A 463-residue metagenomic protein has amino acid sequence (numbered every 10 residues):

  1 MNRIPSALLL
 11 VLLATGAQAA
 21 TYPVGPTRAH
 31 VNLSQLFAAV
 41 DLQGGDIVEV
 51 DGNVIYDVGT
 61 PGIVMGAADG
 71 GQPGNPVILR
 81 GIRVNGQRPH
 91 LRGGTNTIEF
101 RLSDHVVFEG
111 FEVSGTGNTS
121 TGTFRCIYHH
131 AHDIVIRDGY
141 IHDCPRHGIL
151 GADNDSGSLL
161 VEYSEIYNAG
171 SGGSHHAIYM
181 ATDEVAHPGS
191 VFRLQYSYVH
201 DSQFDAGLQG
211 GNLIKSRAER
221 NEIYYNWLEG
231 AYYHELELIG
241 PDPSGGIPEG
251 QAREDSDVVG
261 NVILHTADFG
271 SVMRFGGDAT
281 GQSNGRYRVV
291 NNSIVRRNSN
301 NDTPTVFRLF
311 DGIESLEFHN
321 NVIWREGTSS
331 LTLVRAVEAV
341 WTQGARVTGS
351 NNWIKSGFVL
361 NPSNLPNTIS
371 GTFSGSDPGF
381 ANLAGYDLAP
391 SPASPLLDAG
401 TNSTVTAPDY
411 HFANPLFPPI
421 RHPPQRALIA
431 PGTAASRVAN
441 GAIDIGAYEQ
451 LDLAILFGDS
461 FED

Functional and structural regions predicted by a protein language model:
N2-L10: Sec-dependent signal peptide recognition, specifically the positively charged N-region followed immediately by
A14-G16: N-terminal signal peptide c-region/cleavage motif recognized by signal peptidases
A19-D51, S394, D444: Acidic Gly/Asp/Thr-rich repetitive segments characteristic of extracellular carbohydrate-active and adhesion proteins
A38-P89, R101-V107: Beta-solenoid repeat scaffold
D51-N53, I82, I239, L383 (+1 more regions): Active-site-proximal beta-strand/loop segments in catalytic clefts of secreted hydrolases
Y56-Q72, Q87-F100, V113-G379, A384-D387: Glycine- and acidic/polar-rich repeat regions and solenoidal domains
S370-L451: C-terminal accessory segments
F457-E462: Ser/Thr-rich, Pro/Gly/Ala-heavy low-complexity intrinsically disordered linkers and tails of secreted extracellular
